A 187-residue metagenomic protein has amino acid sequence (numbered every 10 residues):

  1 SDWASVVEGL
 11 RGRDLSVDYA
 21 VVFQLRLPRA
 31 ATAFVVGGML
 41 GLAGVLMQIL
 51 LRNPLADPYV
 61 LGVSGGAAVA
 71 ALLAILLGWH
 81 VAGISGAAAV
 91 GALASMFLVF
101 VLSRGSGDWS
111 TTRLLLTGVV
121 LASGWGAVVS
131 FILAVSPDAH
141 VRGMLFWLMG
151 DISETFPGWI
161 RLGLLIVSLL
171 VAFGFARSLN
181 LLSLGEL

Functional and structural regions predicted by a protein language model:
S1-L187: Alpha-helical transmembrane segments in inner-membrane proteins
